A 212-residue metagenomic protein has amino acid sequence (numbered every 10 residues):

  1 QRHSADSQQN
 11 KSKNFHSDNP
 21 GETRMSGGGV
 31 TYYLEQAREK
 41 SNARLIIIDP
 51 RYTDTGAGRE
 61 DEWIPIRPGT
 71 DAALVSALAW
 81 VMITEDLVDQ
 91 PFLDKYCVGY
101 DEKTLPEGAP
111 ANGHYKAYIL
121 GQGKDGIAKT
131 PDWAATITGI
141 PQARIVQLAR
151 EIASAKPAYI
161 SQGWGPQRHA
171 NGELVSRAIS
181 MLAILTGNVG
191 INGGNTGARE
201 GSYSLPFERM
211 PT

Functional and structural regions predicted by a protein language model:
Q8-N10: Short, charge-rich patches within N-terminal targeting peptides
H16, K129-A134, I160-R168: Glycine- and acidic
N19-T31: Glycine/threonine-rich flexible loop motifs
G21-T23, T53-G56, A72, A143 (+2 more regions): Flexible loop/turn segments at secondary-structure boundaries
G29-K40: Catalytic-core regions built around general acid/base machinery
E39-K40, R44, R51-A155: Long, well-ordered, tryptophan-enriched scaffold segments
I152-T212: A glycine-rich, hydrophobic/aromatic-adjacent loop/helix-cap motif
